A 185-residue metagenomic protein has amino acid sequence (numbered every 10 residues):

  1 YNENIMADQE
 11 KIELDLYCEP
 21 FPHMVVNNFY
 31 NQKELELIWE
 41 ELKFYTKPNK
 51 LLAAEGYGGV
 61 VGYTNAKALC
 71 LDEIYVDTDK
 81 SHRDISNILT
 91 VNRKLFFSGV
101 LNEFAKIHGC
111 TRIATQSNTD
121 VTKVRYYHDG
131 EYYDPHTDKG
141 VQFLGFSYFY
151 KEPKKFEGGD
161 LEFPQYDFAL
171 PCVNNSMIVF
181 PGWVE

Functional and structural regions predicted by a protein language model:
Y1-I5: Short, Lys/Arg-enriched N-terminal segments with co-localized hydrophobic residues within the first ~10-30 amino acids
A7-H108: Non-heme Fe(II)/2-oxoglutarate
I88, K94-E185: Catalytic core of non-heme Fe(II) oxygenases with the double-stranded beta-helix
